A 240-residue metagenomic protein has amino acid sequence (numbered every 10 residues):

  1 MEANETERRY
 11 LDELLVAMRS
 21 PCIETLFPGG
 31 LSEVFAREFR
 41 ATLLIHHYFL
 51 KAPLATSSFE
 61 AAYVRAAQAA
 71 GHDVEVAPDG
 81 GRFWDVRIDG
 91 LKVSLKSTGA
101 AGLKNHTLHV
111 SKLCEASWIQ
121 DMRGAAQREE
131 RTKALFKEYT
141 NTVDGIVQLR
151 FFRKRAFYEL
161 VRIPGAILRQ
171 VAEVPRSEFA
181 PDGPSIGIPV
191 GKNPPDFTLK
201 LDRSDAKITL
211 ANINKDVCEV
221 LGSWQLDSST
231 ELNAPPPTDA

Functional and structural regions predicted by a protein language model:
M1-W84, I88, L95-A240: Nucleic-acid endonuclease domains
